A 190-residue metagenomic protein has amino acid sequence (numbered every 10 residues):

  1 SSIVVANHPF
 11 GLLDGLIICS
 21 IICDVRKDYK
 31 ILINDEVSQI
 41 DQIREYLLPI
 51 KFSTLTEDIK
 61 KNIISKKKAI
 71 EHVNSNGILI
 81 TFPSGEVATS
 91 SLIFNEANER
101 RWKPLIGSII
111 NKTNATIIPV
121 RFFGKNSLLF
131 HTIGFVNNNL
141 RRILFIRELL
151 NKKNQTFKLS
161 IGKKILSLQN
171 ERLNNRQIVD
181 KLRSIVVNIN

Functional and structural regions predicted by a protein language model:
S1, L12-G15, I43-L48, F82-E86 (+1 more regions): Generic detector of short, locally flexible boundary/turn motifs and exposed helical patches
S2, K27-K30, Y46, A69 (+2 more regions): Generic beta-strand structural signal
I3-D58: Catalytic core of membrane glycerolipid acyltransferases/transacylases, capturing the structured, soluble-facing
I63-N190: Non-catalytic C-terminal accessory region of glycerolipid acyltransferases and related lyso-lipid remodeling enzymes
